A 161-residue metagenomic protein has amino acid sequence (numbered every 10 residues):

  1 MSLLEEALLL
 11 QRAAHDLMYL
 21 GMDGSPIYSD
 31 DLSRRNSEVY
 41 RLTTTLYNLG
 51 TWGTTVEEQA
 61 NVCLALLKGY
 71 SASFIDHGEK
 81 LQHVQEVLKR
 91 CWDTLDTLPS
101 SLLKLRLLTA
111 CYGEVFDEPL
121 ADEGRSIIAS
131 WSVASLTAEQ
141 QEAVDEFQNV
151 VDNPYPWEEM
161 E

Functional and structural regions predicted by a protein language model:
M1-S29, W52-F74, P99-V115, E142-N153: Amphipathic alpha-helical repeat scaffolds of TPR domains
L3-E6, R35, V39-L42, Q59 (+6 more regions): Short amphipathic alpha-helical segments that mediate assembly, nucleic-acid/protein binding, or membrane association
A7, I127-E161: Terminal, low-structured helical/coil segments at or just beyond the last alpha-helical repeat
D30-R34: Structural detector for internal amphipathic alpha-helices that build alpha-solenoid repeat scaffolds
S37-G50, D76-L95, P119-V133, E159-E161: Alpha-helical repeat scaffolds
